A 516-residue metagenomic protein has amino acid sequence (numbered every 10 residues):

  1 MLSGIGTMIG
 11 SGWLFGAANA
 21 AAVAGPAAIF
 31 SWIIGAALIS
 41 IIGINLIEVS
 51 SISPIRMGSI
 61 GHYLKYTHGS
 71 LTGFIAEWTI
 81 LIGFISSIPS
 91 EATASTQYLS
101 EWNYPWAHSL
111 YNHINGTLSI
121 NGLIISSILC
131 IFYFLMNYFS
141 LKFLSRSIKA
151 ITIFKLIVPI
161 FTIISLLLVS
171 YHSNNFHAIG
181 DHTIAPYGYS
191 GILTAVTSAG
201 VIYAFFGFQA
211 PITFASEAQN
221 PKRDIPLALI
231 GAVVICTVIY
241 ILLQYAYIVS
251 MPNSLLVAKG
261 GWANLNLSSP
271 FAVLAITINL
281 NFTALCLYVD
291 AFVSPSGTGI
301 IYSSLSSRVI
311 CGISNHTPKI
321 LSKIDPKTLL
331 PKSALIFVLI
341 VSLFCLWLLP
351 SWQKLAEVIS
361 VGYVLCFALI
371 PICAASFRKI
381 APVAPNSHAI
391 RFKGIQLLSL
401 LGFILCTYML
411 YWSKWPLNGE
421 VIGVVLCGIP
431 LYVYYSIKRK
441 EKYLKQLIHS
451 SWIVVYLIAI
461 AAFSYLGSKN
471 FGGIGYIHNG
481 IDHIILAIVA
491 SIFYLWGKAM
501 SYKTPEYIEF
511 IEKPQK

Functional and structural regions predicted by a protein language model:
M1, L123-S127, Q219-K222, G231-C236 (+3 more regions): Loop-to-transmembrane helix boundary motifs in multi-pass membrane proteins
M1-A17, A21-A27, I39-I47, I55-M57 (+3 more regions): Membrane-interface "cap" regions at the ends of multi-pass membrane proteins
F15-N121, I125, I235, I477-S491: Extracellular loop-to-transmembrane helix junctions
I29, N103-N121, A150-A284: Helix-loop-helix junctions that connect adjacent transmembrane segments in multi-pass membrane transporters
G61-K65, G69, E101-W106, I184 (+2 more regions): TM-loop-TM module centered on a large, flexible mid-protein loop between adjacent transmembrane helices in multi-pass
T79-Q97, F205, Q209-E217, N281-K319 (+1 more regions): Membrane-helix boundary/coupling elements in multi-pass transport proteins
N121-S173, F206, L229-V233, I359-L369 (+2 more regions): Membrane-interface loop-to-helix entry segments
A374-L398, G419-K516: Terminal cytosolic tails of multi-pass membrane transporters, especially the segment immediately following the final
